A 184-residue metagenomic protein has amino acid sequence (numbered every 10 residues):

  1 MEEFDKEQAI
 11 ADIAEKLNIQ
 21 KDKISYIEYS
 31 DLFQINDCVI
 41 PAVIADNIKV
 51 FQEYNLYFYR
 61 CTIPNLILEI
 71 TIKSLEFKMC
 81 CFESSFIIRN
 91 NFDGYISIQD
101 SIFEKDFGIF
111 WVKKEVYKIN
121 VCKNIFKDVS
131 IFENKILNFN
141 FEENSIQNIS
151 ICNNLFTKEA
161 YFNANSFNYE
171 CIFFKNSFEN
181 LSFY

Functional and structural regions predicted by a protein language model:
M1-K21, Y26, S30-F33: Intrinsically disordered, low-complexity terminal regions
L17-E28, P41-Q52, P64-T71, L75-E76 (+10 more regions): Short, T/G/N/S-enriched strand-turn elements that build extracellular solenoid repeat scaffolds
